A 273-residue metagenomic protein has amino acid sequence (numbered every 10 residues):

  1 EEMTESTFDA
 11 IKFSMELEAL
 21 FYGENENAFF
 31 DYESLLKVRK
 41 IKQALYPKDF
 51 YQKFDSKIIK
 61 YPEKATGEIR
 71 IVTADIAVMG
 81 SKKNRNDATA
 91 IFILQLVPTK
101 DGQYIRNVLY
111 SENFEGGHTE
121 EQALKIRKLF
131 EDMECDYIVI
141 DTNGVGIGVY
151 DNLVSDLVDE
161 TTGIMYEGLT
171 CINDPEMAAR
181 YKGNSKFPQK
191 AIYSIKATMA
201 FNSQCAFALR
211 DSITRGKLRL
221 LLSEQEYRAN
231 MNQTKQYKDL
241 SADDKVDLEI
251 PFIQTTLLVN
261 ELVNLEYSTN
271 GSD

Functional and structural regions predicted by a protein language model:
E2-I172, S203, F207, D211 (+1 more regions): RNase H-like, metal-dependent nuclease domains and their acidic two-metal-ion catalytic environment used
M177-A178: Extended charged low-complexity segments that act as oligomerization/scaffolding linkers
F187-I213: Conserved RecA-like P-loop NTPase helicase motor core
